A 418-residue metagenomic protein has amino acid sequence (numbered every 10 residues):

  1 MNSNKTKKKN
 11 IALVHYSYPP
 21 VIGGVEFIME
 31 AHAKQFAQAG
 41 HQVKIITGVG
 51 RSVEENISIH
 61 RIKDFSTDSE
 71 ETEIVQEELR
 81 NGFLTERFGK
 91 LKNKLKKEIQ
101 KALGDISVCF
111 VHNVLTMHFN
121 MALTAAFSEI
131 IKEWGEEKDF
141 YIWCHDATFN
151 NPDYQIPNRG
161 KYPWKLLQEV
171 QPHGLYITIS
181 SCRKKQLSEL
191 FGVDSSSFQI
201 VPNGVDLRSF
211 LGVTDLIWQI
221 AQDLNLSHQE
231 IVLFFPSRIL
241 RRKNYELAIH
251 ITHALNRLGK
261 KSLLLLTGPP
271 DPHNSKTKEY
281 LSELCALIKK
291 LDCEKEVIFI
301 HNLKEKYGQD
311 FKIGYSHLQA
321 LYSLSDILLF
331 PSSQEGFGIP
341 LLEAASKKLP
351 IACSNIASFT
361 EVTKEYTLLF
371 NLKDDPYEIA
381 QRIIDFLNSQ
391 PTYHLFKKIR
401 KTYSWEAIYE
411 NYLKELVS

Functional and structural regions predicted by a protein language model:
T148, P157-Y176: Membrane-proximal helix-turn-helix segments that form the acceptor-binding/catalytic region of lipid-linked
C182, G204: Carbohydrate-associated surface elements
S227-K243, I249-T252, L264-T267: Conserved donor-binding/catalytic core segment of Leloir-type glycosyltransferases
T277-Q319: Nucleotide-activated donor-binding/catalytic signature segment of Leloir-type glycosyltransferases, i.e., the conserved
S333: Aromatic "clamp/platform" in nucleotide-sugar-dependent glycosyltransferases that forms part of the donor/acceptor
L341, P350-C353: Short hydrophobic beta-strand element within catalytic cores of glycosyltransferases and related nucleotide-activated
T360-D385: Change "using UDP/GDP/dTDP sugars" to "using nucleotide sugars
D374, Q390-S418: A charged, aromatic-enriched C-terminal amphipathic alpha-helix characteristic of glycosyltransferases across folds
